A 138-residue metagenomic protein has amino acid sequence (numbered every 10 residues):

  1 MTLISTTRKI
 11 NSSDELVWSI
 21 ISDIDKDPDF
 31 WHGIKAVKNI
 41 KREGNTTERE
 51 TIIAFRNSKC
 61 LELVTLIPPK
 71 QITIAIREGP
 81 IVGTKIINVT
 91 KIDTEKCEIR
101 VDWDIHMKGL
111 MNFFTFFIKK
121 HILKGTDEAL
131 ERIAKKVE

Functional and structural regions predicted by a protein language model:
M1-K9, R49, I92, E98 (+3 more regions): Hydrophobic-ligand-binding modules of eukaryotic lipid transfer/binding families
M1-R42: Hydrophobic ligand-binding cavity/cleft-lining segments
L3-I4, K35, T47-E48, Q71-I72 (+1 more regions): Short structured motifs
V17-I21, D27, R49, V64 (+3 more regions): Hydrophobic pocket/interface hotspot
G33-S58: Generic amphipathic, hydrophobic interface segment in small proteins and small subunits
A54-E98, D104-H106: Hydrophobic-ligand binding "helix-grip"
I105-E138: A conserved amphipathic terminal alpha-helix motif
